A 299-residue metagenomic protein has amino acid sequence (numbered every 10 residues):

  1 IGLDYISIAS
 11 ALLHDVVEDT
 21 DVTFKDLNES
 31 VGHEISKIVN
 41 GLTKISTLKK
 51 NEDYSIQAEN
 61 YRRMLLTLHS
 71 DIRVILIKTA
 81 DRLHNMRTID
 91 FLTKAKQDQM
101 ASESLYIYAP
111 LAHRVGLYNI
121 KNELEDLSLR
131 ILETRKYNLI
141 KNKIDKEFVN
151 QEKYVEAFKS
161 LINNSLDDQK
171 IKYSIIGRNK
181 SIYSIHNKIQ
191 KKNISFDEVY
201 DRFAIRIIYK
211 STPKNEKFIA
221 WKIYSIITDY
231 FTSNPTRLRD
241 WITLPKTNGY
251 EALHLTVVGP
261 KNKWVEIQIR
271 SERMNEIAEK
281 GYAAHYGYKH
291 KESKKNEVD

Functional and structural regions predicted by a protein language model:
I1, A9, L48-M64, H69-D71 (+2 more regions): Nucleic-acid processing machinery
I1-A11, V16-D26: Alpha-helical phosphate/pyrophosphate-handling elements in metalloenzyme active cores
D15-V16, S30-K49, L105-P110, R114-L117: Histidine- and acidic-residue-rich, metal-dependent catalytic cores
T20, V31, F231-P235: A generic secondary-structure signal for well-formed alpha-helical elements
D21-E34, D90-K94: Basic, amphipathic juxtamembrane/active-site segments that coordinate anionic phosphate or diphosphate groups
E34, I75-K78: Generic alpha-helical secondary structure signal
